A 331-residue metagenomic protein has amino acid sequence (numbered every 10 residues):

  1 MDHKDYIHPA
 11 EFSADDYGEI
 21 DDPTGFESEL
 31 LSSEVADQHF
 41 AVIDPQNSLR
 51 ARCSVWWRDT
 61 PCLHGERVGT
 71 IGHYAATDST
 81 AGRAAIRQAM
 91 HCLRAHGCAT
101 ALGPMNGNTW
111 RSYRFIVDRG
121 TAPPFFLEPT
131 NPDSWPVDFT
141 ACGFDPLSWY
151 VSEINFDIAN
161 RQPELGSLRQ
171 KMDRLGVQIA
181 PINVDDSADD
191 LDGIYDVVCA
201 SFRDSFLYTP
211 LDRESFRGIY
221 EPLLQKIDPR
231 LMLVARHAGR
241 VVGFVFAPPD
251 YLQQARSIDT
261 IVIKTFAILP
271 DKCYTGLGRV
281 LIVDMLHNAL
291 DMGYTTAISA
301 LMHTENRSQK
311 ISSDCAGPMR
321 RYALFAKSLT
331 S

Functional and structural regions predicted by a protein language model:
Y6-P45, A51-L63, P181-I268: A conserved beta-strand-loop-helix scaffold within acyl/acetyltransferase catalytic domains
D37, S148-S152, M319-F325: Short hydrophobic/aromatic beta-strand or adjacent loop that forms the aromatic wall/cage of a ligand/substrate-binding
H64-G143, R256-C315: Acyl-donor binding region in acyl/amide transferases
H73, S152, M232-V234, F244 (+1 more regions): Conserved hydrophobic/aromatic beta-strand scaffold that supports enzyme active sites
A81-A84, S134, D189, G193 (+6 more regions): Generic recognition of stable, solvent-exposed alpha-helical segments in well-folded globular domains
P129-F206: Acyltransferase donor/substrate-recognition loop-hinge adjacent to the catalytic core
N155-I158, A326-S331: Short beta-strand-to-coil "C-cap" segments at the C-terminal boundary of structured domains/repeats, marking
